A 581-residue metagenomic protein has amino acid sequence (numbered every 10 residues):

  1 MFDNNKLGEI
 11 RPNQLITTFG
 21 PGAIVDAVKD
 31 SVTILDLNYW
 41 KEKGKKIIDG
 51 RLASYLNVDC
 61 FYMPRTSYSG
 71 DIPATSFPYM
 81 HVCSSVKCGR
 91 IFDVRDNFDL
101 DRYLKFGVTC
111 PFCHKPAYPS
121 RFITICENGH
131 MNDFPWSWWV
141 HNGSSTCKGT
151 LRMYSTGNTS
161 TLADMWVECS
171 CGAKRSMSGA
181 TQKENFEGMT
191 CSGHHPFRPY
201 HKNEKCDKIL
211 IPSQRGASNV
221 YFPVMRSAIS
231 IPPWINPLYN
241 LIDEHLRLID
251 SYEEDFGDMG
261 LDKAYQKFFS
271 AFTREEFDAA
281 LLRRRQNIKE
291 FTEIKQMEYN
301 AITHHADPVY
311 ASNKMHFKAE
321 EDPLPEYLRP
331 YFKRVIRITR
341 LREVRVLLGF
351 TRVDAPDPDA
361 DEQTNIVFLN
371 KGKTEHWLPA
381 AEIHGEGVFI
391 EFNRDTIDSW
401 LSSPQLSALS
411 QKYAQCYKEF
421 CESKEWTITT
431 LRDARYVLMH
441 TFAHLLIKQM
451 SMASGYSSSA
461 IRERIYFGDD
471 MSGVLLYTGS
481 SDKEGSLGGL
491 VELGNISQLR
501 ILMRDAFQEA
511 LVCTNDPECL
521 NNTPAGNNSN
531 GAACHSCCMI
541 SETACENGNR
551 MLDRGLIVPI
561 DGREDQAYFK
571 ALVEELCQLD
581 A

Functional and structural regions predicted by a protein language model:
M1-V140, S144, T150-G157, A163 (+1 more regions): Extended, well-ordered protein cores
H114, A173-G179: Short Cys/His-rich micro-motifs in 6-15 aa windows
V167-C171: C-terminal interaction appendages of subunits in large macromolecular complexes
K183-F186, H201-C206: Extended acidic/polar, glycine-enriched regions that form or flank non-catalytic beta-rich accessory modules
C191: A Rossmann-like FAD-binding core segment of flavoenzymes
